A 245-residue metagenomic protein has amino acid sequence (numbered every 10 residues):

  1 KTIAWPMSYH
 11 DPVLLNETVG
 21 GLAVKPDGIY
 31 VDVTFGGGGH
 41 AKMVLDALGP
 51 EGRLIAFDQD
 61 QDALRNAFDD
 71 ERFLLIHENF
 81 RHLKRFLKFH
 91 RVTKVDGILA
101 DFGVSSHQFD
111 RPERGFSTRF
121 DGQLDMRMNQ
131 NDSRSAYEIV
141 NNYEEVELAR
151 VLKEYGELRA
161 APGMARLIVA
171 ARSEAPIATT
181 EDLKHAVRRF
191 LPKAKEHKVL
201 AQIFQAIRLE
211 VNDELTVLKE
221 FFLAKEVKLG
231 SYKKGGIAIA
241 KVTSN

Functional and structural regions predicted by a protein language model:
K1-N245: S-adenosyl-L-methionine-dependent methyltransferase catalytic core, i.e., the SAM/SAH-binding region
